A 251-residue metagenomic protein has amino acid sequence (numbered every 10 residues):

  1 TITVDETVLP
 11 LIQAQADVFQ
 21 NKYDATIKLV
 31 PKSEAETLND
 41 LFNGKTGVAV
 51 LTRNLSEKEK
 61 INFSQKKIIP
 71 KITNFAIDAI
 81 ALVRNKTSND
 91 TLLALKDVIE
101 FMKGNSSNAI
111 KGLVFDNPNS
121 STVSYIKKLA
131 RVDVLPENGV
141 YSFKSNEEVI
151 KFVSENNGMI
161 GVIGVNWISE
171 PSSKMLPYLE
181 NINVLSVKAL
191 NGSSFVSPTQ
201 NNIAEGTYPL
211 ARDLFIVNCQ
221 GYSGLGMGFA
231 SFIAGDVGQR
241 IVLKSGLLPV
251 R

Functional and structural regions predicted by a protein language model:
T1-D24, K28, E34-A35, N39-F42 (+2 more regions): Exported/periplasmic ABC-transporter solute-binding proteins
E34, R53-S56: Residue-level marker for beta-strand->alpha-helix junctions and adjacent short loops that shape enzyme
G47-V50, M159-G161: Short, Asp-centered acidic motifs that coordinate Mg2+ and/or phosphate in catalytic or ligand-binding sites
A49-T52, A76: Short beta-strand elements of ligand-binding domains
L55-I68: Hinge/lid segment of periplasmic solute-binding proteins
